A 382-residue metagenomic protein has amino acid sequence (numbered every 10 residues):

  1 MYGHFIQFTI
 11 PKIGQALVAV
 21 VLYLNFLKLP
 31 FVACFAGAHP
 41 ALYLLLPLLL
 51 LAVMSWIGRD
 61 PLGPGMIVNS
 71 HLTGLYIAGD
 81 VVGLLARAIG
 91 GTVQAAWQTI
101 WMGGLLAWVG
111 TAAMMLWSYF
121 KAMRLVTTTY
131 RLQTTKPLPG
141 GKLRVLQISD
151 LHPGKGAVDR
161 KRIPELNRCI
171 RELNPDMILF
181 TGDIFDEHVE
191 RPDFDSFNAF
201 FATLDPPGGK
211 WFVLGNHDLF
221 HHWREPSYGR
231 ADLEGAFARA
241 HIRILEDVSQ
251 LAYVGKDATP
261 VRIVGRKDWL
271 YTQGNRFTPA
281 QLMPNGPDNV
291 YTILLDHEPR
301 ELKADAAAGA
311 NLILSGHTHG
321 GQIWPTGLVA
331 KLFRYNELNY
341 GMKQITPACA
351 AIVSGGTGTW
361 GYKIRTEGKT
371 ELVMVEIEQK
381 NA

Functional and structural regions predicted by a protein language model:
M1-I6, V18-V20, F26, V68-G83 (+5 more regions): Extended recognition/assembly regions associated with phosphoester-bond processing machinery
M1-M123: Non-catalytic terminal accessory segments
H4-K12, L62-G63, H71-V82, A86 (+10 more regions): A broadly tuned "polar low-complexity/structure-edge" signature
L85-L106, G110-L173: N-terminal signal-anchor transmembrane helix
P137-A382: Soluble catalytic domains of enzymes that build or remodel membrane lipids, polysaccharides, and related
